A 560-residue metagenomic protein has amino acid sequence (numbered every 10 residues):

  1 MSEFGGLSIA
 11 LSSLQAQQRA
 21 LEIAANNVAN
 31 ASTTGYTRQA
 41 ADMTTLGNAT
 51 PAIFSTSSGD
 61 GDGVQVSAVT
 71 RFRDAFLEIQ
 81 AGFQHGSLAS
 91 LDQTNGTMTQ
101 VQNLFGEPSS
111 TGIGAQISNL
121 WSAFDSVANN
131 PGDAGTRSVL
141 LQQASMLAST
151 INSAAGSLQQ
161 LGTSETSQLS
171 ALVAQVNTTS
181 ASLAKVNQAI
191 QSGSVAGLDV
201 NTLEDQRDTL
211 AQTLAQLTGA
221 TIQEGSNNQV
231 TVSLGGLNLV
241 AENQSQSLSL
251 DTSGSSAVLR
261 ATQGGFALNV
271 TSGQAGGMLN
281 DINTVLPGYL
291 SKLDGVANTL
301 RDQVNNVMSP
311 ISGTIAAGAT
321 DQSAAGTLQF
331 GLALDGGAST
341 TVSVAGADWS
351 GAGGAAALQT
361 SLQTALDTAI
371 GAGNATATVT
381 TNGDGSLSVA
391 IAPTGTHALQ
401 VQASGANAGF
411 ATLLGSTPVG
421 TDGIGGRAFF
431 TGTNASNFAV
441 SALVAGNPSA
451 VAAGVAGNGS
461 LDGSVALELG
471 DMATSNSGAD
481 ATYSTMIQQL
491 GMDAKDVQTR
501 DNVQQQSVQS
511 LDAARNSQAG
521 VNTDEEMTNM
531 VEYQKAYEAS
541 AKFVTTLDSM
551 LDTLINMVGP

Functional and structural regions predicted by a protein language model:
M1-P560: S/T-rich, low-complexity, solvent-exposed segments of bacterial secretion/appendage proteins
